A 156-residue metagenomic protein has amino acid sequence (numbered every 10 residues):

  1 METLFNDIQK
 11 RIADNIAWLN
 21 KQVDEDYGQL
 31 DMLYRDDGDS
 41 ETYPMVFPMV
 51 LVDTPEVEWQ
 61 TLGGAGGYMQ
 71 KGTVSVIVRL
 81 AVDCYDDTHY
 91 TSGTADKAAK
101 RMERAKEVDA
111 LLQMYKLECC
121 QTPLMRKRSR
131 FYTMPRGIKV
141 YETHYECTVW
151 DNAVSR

Functional and structural regions predicted by a protein language model:
M1-G67: Small/polar-rich, solvent-exposed N-terminal microdomains that initiate assembly or binding
W18-E25, F47-L51, K97-A153: Acidic-leaning, charged glycine-interspersed low-complexity segments
T54-W59, A81-D83, R128, E146-T148: Generic short beta-strand segments
W59-G66, D83-T91, W150-R156: Short, cysteine-centered beta-strand-loop-beta hairpins and adjacent loop/turn segments enriched in charged/polar
G63-K71, M134-R136: Short, solvent-exposed beta-strand/turn "edge" segments of beta-rich domains on protein surfaces
M69-K71, A81-D109, R126: Extracellular/virion structural assembly segments
Q70-Y85, I138-N152: Oligomerization/assembly interface segments of phage tail-like spikes and tubes
